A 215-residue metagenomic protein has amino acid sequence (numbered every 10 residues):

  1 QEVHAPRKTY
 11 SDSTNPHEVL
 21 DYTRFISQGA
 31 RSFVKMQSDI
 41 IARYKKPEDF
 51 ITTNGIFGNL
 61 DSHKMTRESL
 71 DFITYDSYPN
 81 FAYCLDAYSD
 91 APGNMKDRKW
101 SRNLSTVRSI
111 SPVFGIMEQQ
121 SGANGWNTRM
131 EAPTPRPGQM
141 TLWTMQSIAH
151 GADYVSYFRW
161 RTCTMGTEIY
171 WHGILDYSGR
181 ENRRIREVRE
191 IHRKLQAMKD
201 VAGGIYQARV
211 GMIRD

Functional and structural regions predicted by a protein language model:
Q1-T53, F57-S69: Active-site neighborhood of glycoside hydrolase catalytic domains
V3-H4, R31, K35, R43 (+3 more regions): Carbohydrate-binding surfaces of carbohydrate-active enzymes
T53-N54, Y75, M117: Short glycine/serine/threonine-enriched helix-capping/active-site loop that flanks the nucleotide-sugar donor pocket
E68-I73, G151: Glycine-enriched alpha-helix->loop->beta-strand junction motifs that scaffold or abut catalytic
